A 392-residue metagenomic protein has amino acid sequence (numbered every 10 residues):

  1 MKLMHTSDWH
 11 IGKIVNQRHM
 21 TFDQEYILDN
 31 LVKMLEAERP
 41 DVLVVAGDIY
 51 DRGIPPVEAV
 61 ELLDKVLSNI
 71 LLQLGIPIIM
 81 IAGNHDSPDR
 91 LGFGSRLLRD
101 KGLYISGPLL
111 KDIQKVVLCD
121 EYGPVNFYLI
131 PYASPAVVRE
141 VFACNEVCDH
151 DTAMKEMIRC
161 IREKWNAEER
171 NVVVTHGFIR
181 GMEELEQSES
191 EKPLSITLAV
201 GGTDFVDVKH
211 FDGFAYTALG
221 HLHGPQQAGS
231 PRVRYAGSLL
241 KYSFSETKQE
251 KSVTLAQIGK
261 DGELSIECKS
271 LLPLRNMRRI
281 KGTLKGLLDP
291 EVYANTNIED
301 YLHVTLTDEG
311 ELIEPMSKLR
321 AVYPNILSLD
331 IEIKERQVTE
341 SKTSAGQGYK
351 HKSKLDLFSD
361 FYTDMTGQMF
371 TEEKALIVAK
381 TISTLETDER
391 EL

Functional and structural regions predicted by a protein language model:
M1-S68, G75, E373, K380 (+2 more regions): N-terminal active-site segment of His-dependent metallophosphoesterases
T6-S7, L43-D48, P77-N84, Y104-L109 (+3 more regions): Active-site neighborhood of phospho(di)ester-bond hydrolases with catalytic His/Asp-centered motifs
H10, P40-E58, G75-D89, F178-G202: Active-site neighborhood of divalent metal-dependent phosphoester/pyrophosphate hydrolases
I14-N16, I49-L67, A82-K101, G107 (+2 more regions): Metal-dependent catalytic neighborhoods of phosphoester/phosphodiester hydrolases
A37, V42, Q257-L392: Accessory, non-catalytic peripheral segments of nucleic-acid enzymes
F93-L97, K101-A199, G259: Conserved catalytic scaffold of divalent metal-dependent phosphoesterases
I113-E121, V125, I130, V233-N297: Binuclear metal-dependent phosphoesterase catalytic core
L185-L264: Conserved beta-sheet core of the metallophosphoesterase superfamily
